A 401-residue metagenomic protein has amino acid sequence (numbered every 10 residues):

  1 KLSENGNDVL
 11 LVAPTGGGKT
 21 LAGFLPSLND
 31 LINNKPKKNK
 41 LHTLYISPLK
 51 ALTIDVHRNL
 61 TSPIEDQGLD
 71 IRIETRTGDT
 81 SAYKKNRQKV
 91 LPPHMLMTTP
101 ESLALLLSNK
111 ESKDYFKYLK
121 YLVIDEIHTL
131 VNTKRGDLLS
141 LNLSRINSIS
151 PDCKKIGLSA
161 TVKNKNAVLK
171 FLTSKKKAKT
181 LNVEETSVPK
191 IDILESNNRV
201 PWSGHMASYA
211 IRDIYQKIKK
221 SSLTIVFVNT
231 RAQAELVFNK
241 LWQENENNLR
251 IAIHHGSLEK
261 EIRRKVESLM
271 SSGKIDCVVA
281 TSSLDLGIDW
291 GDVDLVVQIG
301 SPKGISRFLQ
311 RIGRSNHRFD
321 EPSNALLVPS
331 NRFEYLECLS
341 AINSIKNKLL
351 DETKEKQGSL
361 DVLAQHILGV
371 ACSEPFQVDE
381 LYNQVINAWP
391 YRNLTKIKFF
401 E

Functional and structural regions predicted by a protein language model:
K1-G17, A22-E401: Helicase motor core with emphasis on the C-terminal RecA-like subdomain
